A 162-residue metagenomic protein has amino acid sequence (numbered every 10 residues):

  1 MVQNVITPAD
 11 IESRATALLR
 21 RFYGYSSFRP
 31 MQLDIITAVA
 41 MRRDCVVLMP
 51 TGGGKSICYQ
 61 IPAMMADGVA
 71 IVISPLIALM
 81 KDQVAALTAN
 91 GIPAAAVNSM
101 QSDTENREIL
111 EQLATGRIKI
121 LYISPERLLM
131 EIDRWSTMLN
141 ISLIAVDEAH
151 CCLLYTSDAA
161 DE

Functional and structural regions predicted by a protein language model:
T7-L48: Conserved pre-motif I regulatory segment
A40, S56-V69: Walker A/P-loop NTP-binding motif
M41-V46, G68, I118-K119: Pre-Walker A (Motif I) flank of P-loop NTPase domains
V69-L87: Conserved Walker A/P-loop ATP-binding site and its immediately adjacent core in helicase/helicase-like ATPase domains
K81-D103, Q112: Conserved helix-turn-beta segment of the N-terminal RecA-like "Helicase ATP-binding" lobe in SF1/SF2 helicases
D103-L143: Conserved helix/coil segment N-terminal to the catalytic DExD/H
E148: Walker B catalytic acidic pair
Y155-A160: Conserved small/polar residues in nucleotide/adenosyl-binding loops
